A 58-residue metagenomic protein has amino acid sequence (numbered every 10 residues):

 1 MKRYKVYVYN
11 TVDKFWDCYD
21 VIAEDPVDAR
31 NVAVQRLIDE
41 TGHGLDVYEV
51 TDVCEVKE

Functional and structural regions predicted by a protein language model:
M1-D17: Short aromatic-glycine-(Arg/Gly/Cys) micro-motifs in beta-strand/loop hairpins
Y7-Y9, I22-E24, Y48-T51: A structural detector for beta-sheet-dominated domains
V8-V12, P26, D39: Generic structural signal for short, flexible, solvent-exposed coil/loop and linker residues
K14-V27: A short, exposed loop/beta-hairpin motif centered on an aromatic-Gly-Thr core
Q35-E58: Short, mixed-charge low-complexity intrinsically disordered segments
